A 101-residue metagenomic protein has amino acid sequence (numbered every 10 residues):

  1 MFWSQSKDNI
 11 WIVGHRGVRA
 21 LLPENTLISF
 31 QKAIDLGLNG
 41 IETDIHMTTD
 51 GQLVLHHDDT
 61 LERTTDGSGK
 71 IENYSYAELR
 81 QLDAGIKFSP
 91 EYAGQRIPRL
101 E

Functional and structural regions predicted by a protein language model:
M1-R16: N-terminal amphipathic alpha-helix/helix-capping segment at the start of soluble metabolic enzymes
W3, H57-E101: Metal-dependent phosphodiesterase/phospholipase catalytic core, i.e., the His/Asp/Glu-rich active-site region
V13, I41-E42, L55: Conserved beta-strand positions in the central sheet of alpha/beta enzyme cores
G14-E24, F88-Q95: Active-site mouth loops of central-metabolism enzymes
H15, A33, D44, L79: Conserved, mostly hydrophobic/aromatic
L22-K32, L100-E101: Short, acidic/polar
